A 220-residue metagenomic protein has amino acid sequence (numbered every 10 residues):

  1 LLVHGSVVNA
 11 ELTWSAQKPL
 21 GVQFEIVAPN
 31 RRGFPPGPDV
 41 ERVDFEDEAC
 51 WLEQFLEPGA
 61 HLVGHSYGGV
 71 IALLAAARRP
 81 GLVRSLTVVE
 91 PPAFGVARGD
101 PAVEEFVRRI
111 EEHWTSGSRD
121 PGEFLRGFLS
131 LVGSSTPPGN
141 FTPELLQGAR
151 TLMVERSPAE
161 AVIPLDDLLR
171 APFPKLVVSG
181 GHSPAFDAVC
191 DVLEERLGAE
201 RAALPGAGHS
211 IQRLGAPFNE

Functional and structural regions predicted by a protein language model:
L1-P38: Conserved HGGG/HGGXW glycine-rich cap/lid loop of the alpha/beta-hydrolase fold
E25-V63: Active-site loop/oxyanion-hole signature of alpha/beta-hydrolase fold enzymes
N30-P35, P92, P205-A207: Short beta-to-alpha linker loops that shape the active-site pocket of alpha/beta-hydrolase fold enzymes
G64-G68, A72: Gly/Ala-rich beta-loop-alpha elbow adjacent to hydrolase catalytic centers
A75-T115: Flexible "cap/lid" loop of the alpha/beta hydrolase fold
S118-M153: Conserved alpha/beta-hydrolase catalytic His-Asp/Glu region
N140-A207: Conserved serine/cysteine hydrolase catalytic core
L204-N219: Catalytic histidine-centered segment of alpha/beta-hydrolase-like enzymes
